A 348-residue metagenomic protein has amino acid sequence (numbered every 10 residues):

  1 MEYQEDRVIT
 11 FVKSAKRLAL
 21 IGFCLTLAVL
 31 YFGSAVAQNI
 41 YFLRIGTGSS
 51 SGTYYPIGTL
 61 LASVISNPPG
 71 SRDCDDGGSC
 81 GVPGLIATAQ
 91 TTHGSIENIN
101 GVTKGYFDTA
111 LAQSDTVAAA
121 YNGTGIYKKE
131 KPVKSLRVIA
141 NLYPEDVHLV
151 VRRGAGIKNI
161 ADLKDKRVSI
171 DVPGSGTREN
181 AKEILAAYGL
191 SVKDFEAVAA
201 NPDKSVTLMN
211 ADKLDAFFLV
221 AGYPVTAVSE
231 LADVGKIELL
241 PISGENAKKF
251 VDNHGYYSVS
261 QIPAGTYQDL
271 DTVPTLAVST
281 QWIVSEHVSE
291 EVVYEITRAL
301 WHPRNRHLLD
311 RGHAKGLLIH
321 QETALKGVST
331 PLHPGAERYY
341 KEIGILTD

Functional and structural regions predicted by a protein language model:
E5-G22: Bacterial N-terminal signal peptides that target proteins for export
F32-G33: N-terminal signal peptide c-region/cleavage motif recognized by signal peptidases
F42-G77, E145-A211, R306, E322-K326 (+1 more regions): Bilobed "Venus flytrap"/periplasmic-binding protein-like clamshell domains and structurally analogous long
T53-P56, L60, S66-T103, D269-L270: Extracytoplasmic small-molecule ligand-binding "clamshell" domains of the periplasmic binding protein/Venus flytrap
S114-T116, T124-G125, A155, S191-V288: Pocket-lining segment of extracytoplasmic ligand-binding domains
K129-L142, G265-P274: A structural signal for short loop-to-beta-strand junctions that line the ligand-binding cleft of periplasmic/secreted
K166-E183, G255-L318, E322-T323: Ligand-binding clefts/hinges and TM-proximal coupling segments of bilobed small-molecule sensing domains
A200, K204, A221-D233, L239 (+2 more regions): An extracytoplasmic/periplasmic, membrane-proximal ligand-sensing/linker region
